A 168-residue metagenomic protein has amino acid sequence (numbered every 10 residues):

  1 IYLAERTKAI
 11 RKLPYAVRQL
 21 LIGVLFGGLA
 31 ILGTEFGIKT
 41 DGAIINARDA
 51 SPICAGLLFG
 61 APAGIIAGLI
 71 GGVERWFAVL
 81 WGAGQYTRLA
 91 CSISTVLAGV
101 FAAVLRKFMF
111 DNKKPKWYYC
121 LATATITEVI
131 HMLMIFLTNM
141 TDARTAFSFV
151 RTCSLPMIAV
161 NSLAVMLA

Functional and structural regions predicted by a protein language model:
I1-R11: Intrinsically disordered, low-complexity terminal regulatory regions
I1-Y2, Y15-G23, T34-D49, V79-A168: Membrane-embedded alpha-helical hairpins and interfacial helices in multi-pass inner-membrane proteins
G27-T34, A67-R75: Small-polar-interrupted transmembrane alpha-helices in polytopic inner-membrane proteins
R48-I66, L105: Generic transmembrane alpha-helix motif of multi-pass integral membrane proteins
F59-G60, E74-L80: Interfacial segments of multi-pass membrane proteins
